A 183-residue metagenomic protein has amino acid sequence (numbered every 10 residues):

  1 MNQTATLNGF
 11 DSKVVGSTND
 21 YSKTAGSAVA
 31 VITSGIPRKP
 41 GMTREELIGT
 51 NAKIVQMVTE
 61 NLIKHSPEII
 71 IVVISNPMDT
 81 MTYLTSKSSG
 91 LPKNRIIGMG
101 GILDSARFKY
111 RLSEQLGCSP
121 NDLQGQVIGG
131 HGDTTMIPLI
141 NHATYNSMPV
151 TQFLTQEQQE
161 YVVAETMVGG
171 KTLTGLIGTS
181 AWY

Functional and structural regions predicted by a protein language model:
M1-S27: Conserved N-terminal Rossmann-fold NAD(P) cofactor-binding segment
D11, A25-S27, S66-I69, P92-N94 (+1 more regions): Short coil/turn connectors at secondary-structure junctions
S34-I36: Conserved NAD(P)H cofactor-binding loop of Rossmann-fold oxidoreductase domains
R38-P40: N-terminal glycine-rich phosphate/adenylate-binding segment common to multiple enzyme folds
T43-K109: Rossmann-like NAD(P)(H) cofactor-binding subdomain of soluble oxidoreductases
S89-R95, L103-Y183: C-terminal substrate-binding/catalytic lobe of Rossmann-fold NAD(P)-dependent dehydrogenases
